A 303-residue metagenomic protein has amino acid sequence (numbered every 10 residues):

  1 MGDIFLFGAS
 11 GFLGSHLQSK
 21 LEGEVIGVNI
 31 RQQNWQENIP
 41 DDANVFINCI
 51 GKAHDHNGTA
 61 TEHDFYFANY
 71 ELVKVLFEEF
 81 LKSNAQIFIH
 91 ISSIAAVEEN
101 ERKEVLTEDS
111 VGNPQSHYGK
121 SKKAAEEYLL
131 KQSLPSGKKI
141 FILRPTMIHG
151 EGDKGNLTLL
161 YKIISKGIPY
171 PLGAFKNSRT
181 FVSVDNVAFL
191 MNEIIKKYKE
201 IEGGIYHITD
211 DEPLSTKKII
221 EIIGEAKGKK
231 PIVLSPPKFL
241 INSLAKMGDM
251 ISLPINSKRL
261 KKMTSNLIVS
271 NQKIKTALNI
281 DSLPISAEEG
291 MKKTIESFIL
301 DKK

Functional and structural regions predicted by a protein language model:
G2-G23: N-terminal Rossmann NAD(P)H-binding glycine-rich loop of SDR-like oxidoreductase domains
F7, F46-I50, F88-I94, L143-P145: SDR active-site strand-loop-helix element
Q36-K82, I94-E99: NAD(P)H-binding glycine-rich loop region in Rossmannoid oxidoreductase-like domains and their noncatalytic homologs
F67, R102-H149, D153: Catalytic helix-loop patch of NAD(P)-dependent Rossmann-fold dehydrogenases
V75-H117: Conserved Rossmann-fold NAD(P)-dependent oxidoreductase catalytic core, especially the SDR/UDP-sugar
D153-L159, G173-K196, G203-G204: Substrate-positioning beta->alpha
V184, E221, S243-D281: Conserved C-terminal active-site "lid" loop/helix of NAD(P)H-dependent oxidoreductases that clamps the redox cofactor
K197-I255, A287, M291-I295, I299-K303: Mid/C-terminal beta-alpha module of Rossmann-like enzyme folds, strongest in SDR-family dehydrogenases/epimerases
